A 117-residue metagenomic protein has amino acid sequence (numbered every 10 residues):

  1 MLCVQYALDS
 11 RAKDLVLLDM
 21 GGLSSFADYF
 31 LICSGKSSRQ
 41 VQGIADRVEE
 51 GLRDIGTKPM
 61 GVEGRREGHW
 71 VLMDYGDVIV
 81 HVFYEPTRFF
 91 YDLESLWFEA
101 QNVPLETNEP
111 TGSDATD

Functional and structural regions predicted by a protein language model:
M1-G22, R39-G43, E50, I55 (+2 more regions): Long, contiguous binding/interaction regions
A12, F26, K36, E67-G68 (+1 more regions): A generic structural motif
L18-S34, W70: Short, charge-patterned binding micro-sites
F30, I79-H81: Histidine-centered divalent-metal-coordination microenvironment in nucleic-acid enzymes
M73-Y75: Active-site beta-strand termini and strand-to-loop segments that position acidic
